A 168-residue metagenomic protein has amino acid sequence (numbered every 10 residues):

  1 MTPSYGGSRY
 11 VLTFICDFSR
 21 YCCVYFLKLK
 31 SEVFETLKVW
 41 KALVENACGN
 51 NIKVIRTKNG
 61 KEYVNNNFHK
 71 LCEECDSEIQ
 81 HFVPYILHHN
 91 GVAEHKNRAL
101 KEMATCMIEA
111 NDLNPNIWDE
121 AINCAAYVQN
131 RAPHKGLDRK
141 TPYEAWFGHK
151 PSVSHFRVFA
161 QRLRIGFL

Functional and structural regions predicted by a protein language model:
M1-L168: Anionic group-binding determinants
